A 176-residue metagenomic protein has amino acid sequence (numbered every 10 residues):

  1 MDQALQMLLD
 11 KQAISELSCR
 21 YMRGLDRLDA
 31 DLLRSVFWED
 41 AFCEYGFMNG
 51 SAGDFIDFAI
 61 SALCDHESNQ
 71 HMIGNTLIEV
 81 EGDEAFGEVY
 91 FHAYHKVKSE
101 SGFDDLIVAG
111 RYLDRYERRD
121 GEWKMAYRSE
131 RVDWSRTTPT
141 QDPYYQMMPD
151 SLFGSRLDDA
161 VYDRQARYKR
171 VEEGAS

Functional and structural regions predicted by a protein language model:
M1-R23, R27, D31, S35: Short, low-complexity N-terminal intrinsically disordered segments enriched in polar/charged residues
L25, F37, F91-A93, S129-V132: Short beta-strand segments enriched in hydrophobic/aromatic residues within well-folded beta-rich domains
A30-H95: A solvent-exposed, acidic/Ser-Thr-rich amphipathic alpha-helical stretch
L63-D65, E100-F103: Short, P/G- and charge-enriched loop/turn segments at secondary-structure junctions
F86-E88, A109-Q146, S155: Short beta-strand edge/turn micro-motifs at domain boundaries
A93-V97, Y116-R118: Beta-strand elements of well-folded, non-transmembrane domains
D105-I107: Outer-membrane beta-barrel transmembrane domain signature
T138-S176: Acidic/histidine-enriched, glycine/proline-rich intrinsically disordered or flexible terminal extensions
